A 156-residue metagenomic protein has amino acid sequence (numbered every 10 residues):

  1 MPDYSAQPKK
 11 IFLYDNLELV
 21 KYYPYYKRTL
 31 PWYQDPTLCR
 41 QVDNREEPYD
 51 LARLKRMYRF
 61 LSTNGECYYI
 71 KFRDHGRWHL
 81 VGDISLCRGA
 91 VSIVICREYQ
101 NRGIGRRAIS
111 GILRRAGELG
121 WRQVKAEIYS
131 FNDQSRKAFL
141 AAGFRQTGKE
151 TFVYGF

Functional and structural regions predicted by a protein language model:
M1-R56: A short, well-structured alpha-helix characteristic of acyl/acetyltransferase catalytic modules
E46-E66, R73-D74: Active-site rim helix/loop that mediates acceptor-substrate recognition in acyltransferases
Y69, R77-A90: Conserved beta-strand in the GNAT
K71, A90-R102, I128-Y129: A short, internal acetyl-CoA/4′-phosphopantetheine-binding micro-motif in the GNAT/acyltransferase core
D83-C87, Q100, A138, T151: Long, contiguous binding/interaction regions
G89, E127-I128, R145-F156: Conserved catalytic-core motifs of GNAT/GCN5-like acyltransferases
N101-R115, R136-A141: Conserved acetyl-CoA-binding loop-helix of GNAT-fold acetyltransferases
A126-K137: Conserved beta-strand-loop-alpha-helix junction that forms the acyl-donor binding cleft
